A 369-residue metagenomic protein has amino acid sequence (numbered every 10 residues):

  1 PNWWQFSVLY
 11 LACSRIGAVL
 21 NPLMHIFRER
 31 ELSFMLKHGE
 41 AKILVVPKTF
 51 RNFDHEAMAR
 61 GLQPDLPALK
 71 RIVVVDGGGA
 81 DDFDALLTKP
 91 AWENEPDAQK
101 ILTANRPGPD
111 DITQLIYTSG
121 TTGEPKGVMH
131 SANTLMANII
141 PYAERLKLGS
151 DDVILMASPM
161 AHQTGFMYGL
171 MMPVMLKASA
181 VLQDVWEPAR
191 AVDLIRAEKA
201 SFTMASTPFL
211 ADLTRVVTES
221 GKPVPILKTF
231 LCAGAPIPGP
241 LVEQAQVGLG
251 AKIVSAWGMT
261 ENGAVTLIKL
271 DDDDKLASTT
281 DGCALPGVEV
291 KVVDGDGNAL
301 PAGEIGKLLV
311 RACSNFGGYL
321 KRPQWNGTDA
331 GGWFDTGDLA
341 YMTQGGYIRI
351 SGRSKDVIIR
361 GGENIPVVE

Functional and structural regions predicted by a protein language model:
P1-E31, N364: Conserved AMP-binding/adenylate-forming
L11-I16, K37-H38, H162, M171-M175: Short hydrophobic alpha-helices that are characteristic scaffold elements of the AMP-binding
A18-T88: Structural core segment of the AMP-binding/adenylate-forming
F27-K37, K42-T49, I195, T203 (+3 more regions): AMP-binding/adenylate-forming catalytic core of the ANL superfamily
V74, G79, A91-Y117, E124 (+1 more regions): Conserved pre-ATP/AMP-binding loop-to-beta segment of ANL
M136-V153, A161-F202, V216: Conserved AMP-binding/adenylation subdomain of ANL enzymes
M175, A197-A205, T214-L276, E289 (+1 more regions): Gly/Ser/Thr-rich phosphate-binding loop
C283-G287, D296-T328, Y347, E363-P366: Conserved ATP/PPi-binding loop(s) of AMP-dependent carboxylate-activating enzymes
